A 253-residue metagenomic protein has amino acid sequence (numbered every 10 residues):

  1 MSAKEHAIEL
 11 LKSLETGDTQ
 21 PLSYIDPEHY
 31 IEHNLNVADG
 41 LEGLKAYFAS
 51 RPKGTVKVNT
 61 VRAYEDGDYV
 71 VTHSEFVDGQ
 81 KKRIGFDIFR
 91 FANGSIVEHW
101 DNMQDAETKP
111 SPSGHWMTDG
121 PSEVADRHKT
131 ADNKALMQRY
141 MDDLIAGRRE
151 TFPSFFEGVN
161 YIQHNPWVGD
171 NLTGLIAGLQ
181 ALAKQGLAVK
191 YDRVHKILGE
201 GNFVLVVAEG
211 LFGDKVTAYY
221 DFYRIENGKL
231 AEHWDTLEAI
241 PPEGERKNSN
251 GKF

Functional and structural regions predicted by a protein language model:
M1-F253: C-terminal and inter-domain tail/linker signature
